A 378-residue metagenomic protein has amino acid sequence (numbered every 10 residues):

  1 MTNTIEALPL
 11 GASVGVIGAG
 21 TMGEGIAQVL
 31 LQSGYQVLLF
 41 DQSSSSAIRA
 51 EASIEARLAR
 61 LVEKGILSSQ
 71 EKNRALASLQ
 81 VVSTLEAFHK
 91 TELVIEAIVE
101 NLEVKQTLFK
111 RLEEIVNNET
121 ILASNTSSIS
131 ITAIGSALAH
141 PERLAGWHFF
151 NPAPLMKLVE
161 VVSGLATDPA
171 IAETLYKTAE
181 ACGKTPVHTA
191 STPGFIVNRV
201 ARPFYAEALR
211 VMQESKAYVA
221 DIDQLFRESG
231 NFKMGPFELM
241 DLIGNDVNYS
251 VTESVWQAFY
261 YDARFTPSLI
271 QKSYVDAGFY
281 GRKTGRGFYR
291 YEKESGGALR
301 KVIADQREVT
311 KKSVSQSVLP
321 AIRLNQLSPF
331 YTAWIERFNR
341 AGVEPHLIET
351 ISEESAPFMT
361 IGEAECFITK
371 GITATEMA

Functional and structural regions predicted by a protein language model:
T2-L10, S33-Y35, K184-S191, Q213-A378: NAD(P)-dependent Rossmann-like dehydrogenase/reductase catalytic/cofactor-binding core
A19-G20: Glycine-rich Rossmann-fold phosphate-binding loop(s) that bind the pyrophosphate of adenine dinucleotide cofactors
G23-E24: N-terminal Rossmann-fold NAD(P) dinucleotide-binding loop
L30: Aromatic pocket-lining residues of Rossmann-like dinucleotide-binding sites
Y35-S69: NAD(P)-binding Rossmann-fold cofactor-contacting core
R49, R60-L122, I129-S130, P357-T360 (+1 more regions): Rossmann-like NAD(P)-binding element
T107-L158, S163-Y176, A378: Rossmann-fold NAD(P)-binding glycine/threonine-rich loop
